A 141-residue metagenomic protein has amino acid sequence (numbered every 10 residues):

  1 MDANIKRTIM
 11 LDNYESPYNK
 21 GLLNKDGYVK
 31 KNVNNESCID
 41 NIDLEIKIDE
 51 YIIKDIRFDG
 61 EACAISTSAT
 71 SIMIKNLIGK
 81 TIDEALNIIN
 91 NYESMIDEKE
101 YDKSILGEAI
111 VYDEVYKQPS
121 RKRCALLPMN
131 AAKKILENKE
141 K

Functional and structural regions predicted by a protein language model:
M1-K20, D83-K141: C-terminal binding/interaction regions
K20-D55, G60: Structured beta-strand/loop patches that form or line metal/cofactor-binding pockets in enzymes
K25, N35, T67, G79 (+2 more regions): Generic structural "secondary-structure junction" signal
C38, I65, S120-R121: Secondary-structure capping and boundary motifs in well-ordered enzyme cores
A62-A69: Short, thiol/selenol-centered motifs that function as redox-active sites or metal-ligating centers
A64, K80-D83: A generic structural signal for alpha-helix starts
A69-T81: Alpha-helical support elements that line or immediately flank enzyme active sites and cofactor-binding pockets
